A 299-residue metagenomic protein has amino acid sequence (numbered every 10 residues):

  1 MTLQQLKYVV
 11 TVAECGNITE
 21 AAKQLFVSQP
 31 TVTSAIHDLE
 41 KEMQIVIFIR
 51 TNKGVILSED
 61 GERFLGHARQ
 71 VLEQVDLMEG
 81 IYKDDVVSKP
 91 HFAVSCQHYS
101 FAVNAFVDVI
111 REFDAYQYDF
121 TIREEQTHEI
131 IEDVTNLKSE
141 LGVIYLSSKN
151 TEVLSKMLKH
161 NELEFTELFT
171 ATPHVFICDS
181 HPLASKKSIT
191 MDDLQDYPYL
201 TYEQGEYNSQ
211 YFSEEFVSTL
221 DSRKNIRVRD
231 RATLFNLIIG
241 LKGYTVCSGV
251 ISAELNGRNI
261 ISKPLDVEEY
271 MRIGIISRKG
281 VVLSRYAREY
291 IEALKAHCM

Functional and structural regions predicted by a protein language model:
V10-S28: Short helix-boundary/capping micro-motifs
E40-L57: A short LG(V/I)-centered, amphipathic sequence patch enriched for acidic residue(s) preceding the LG motif
E42-M43, F64-V86: Alpha-helical linker/hinge and terminal dimerization helices associated with HTH transcriptional regulators
K89-V153: Central regulatory/effector-binding core of bacterial HTH transcription factors
A102-D108, T151, M191, Q195-T219 (+1 more regions): Secondary-structure junction motif
T135-S139, Y145, Q204-I261: Hydrophobic hinge/microswitch elements
M157-P173, I177-Y199: Flexible hinge/capping segments at coil-to-helix
H160-T166, A171-T172, T233-V281: Beta-alpha-beta core module
